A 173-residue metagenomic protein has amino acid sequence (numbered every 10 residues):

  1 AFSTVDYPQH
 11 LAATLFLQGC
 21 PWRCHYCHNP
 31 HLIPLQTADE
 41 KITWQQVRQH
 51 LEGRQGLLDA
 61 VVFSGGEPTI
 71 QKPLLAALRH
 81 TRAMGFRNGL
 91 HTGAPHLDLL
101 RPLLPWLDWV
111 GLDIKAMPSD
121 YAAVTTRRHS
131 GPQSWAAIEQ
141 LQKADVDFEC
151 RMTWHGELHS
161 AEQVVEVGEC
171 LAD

Functional and structural regions predicted by a protein language model:
A1-L11: Short, charged low-complexity linear segments at domain edges
D6, C24-C27, P34, Q49 (+2 more regions): A broad, structure-centric signal for solvent-exposed, well-ordered loop/edge residues that line or flank functional
Q9-I42: Canonical Radical SAM [4Fe-4S] cluster-binding loop centered on the CxxxCxxC motif and its immediate flanking residues
E40-H50: Glycine-rich, highly charged phosphate/nucleotide-binding loops
R48-A60, T69-D173: Conserved AdoMet/S-adenosylmethionine-binding subsite of the radical SAM
G66: Short, charge-patterned binding micro-sites
